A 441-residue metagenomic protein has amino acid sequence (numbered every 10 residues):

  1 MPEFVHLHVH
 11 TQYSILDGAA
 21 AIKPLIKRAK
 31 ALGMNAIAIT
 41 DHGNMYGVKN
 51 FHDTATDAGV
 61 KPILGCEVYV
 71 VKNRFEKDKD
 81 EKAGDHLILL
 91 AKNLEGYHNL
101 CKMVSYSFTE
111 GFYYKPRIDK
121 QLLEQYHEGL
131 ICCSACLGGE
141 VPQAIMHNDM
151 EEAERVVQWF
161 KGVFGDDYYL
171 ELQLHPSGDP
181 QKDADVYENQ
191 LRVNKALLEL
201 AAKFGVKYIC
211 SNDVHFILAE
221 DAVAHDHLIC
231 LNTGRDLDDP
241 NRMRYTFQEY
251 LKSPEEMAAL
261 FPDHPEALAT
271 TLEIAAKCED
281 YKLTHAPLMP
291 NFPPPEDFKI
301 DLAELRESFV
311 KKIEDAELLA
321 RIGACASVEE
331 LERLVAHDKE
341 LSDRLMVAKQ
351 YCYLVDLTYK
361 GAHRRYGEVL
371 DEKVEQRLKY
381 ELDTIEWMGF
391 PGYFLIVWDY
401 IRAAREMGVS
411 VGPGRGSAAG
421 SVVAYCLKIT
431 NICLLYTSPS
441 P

Functional and structural regions predicted by a protein language model:
M1-S438: Phosphodiester-processing cores and adjacent nucleic acid-binding clamps
